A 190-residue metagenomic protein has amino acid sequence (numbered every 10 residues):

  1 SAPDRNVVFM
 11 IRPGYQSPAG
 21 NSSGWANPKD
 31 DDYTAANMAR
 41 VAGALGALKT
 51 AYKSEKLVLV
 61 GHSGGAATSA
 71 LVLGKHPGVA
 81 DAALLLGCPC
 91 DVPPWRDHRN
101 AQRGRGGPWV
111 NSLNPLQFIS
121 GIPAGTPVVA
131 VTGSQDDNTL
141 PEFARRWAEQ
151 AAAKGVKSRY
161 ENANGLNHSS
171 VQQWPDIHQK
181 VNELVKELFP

Functional and structural regions predicted by a protein language model:
S1-N27, D31: Active-site machinery of serine-nucleophile hydrolases
V8-M10, A82-L86, V129-V131, E161: Hydrophobic/aromatic beta-strand patches that form the interior of the parallel beta-sheet core in alpha/beta enzyme
P13-S17, G64-A67, P89-V92, S134-N138 (+1 more regions): Solvent-exposed loop/turn segments at secondary-structure junctions within structured extracellular/periplasmic domains
W25-A51: Alpha/beta-hydrolase active-site loop
D31-A39, N138-E142, P175: Soluble non-cytosolic domains of exported or imported proteins
S54-A101: Primarily recognizes the serine-hydrolase "nucleophile elbow" in alpha/beta-hydrolase and SGNH/GDSL folds
D91-K154: The feature captures the conserved acid-bearing segment of alpha/beta-hydrolase catalytic domains
R145, E149-P190: C-terminal catalytic histidine-bearing segment of alpha/beta-hydrolase fold enzymes
